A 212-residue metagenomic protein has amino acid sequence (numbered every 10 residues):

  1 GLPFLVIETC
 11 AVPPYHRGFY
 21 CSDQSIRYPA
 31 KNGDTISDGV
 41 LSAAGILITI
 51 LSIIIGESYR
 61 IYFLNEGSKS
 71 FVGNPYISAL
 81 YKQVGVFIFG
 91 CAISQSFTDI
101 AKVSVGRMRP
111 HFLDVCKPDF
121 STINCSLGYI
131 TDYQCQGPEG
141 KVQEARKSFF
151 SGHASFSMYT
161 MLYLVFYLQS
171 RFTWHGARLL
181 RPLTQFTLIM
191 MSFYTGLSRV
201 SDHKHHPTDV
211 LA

Functional and structural regions predicted by a protein language model:
G1-V86, S96, I100-L113, S126-G128 (+1 more regions): N-terminal transmembrane-helix/juxtamembrane module of multi-pass inner/ER membrane proteins
L41-G45, C91, M158: Conserved, well-structured core segments
S78-V86, I93, C116-A212: Membrane-embedded catalytic cores of phosphoryl/pyrophosphoryl-handling enzymes
